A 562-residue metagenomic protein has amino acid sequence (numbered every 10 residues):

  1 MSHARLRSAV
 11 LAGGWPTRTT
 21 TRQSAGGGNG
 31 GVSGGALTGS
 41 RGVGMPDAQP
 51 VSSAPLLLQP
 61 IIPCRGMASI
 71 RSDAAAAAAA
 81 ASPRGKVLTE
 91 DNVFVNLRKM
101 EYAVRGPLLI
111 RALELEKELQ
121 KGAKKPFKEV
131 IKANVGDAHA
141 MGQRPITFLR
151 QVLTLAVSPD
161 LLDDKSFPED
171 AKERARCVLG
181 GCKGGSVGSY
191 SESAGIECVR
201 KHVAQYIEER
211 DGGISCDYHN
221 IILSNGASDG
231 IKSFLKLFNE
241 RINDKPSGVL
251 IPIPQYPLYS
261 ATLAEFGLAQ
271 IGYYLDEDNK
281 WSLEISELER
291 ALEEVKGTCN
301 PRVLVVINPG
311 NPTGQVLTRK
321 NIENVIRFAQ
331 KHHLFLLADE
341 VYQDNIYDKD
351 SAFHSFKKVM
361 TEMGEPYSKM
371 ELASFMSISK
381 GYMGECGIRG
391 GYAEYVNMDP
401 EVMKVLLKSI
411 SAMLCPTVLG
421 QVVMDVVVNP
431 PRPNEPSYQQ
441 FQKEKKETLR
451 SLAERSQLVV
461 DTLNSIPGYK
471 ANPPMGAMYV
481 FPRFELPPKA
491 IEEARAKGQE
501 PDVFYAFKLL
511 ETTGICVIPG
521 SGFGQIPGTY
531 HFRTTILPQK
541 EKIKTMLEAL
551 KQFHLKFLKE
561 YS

Functional and structural regions predicted by a protein language model:
S2-V10, W15-R18, R22, D47 (+2 more regions): PLP-dependent class I/II
G26-G35, A76-A79: Intrinsically disordered, low-complexity regions enriched in glycine and serine
G27, T38-S40, L56, I62: Compositionally biased, low-complexity intrinsically disordered regions
